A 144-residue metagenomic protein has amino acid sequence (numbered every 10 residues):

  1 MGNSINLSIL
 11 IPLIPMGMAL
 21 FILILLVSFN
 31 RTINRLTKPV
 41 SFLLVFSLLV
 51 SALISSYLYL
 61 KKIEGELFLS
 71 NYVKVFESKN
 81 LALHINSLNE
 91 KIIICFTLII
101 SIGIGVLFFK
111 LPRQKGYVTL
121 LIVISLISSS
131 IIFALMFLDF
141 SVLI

Functional and structural regions predicted by a protein language model:
M1-L13, I24-I122: Transmembrane helix-loop-helix hairpins at membrane boundaries of multipass inner-membrane proteins
L10-P15, K91, F133-I144: Hydrophobic alpha-helical membrane segments of integral membrane proteins
L20-I24, S56, G105, S129-M136: Alpha-helical transmembrane segments of multipass membrane proteins
S87-L88, S128, L138-D139: Short, well-ordered loop/turn elements at secondary-structure boundaries
K115, I124, S141-I144: Hydrophobic transmembrane helix module of multi-pass membrane transport proteins
I122-S129: Well-ordered mid-protein domain cores that form the structural environment of catalytic cofactors
